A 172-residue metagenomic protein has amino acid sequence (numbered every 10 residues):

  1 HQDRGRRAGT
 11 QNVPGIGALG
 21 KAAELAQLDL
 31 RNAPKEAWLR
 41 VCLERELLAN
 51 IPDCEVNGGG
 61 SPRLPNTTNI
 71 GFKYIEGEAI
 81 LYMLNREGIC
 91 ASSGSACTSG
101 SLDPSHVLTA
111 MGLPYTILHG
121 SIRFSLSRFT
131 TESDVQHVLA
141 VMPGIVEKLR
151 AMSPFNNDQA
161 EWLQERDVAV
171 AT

Functional and structural regions predicted by a protein language model:
H1-A33: Conserved core segment of the aminotransferase class I/II
H1-Q2, N12, A23, L43 (+3 more regions): Glycine-rich beta-alpha junction loops
T10, L48-A49, G60-R63, G100 (+1 more regions): Solvent-exposed alpha-helices and their adjacent loops that cap or buttress functional pockets in soluble metabolic
V13-E24, E44, L48, L81 (+4 more regions): Predominant activation on well-ordered alpha-helical scaffold segments within soluble catalytic domains
G15, L28, S99, D103-T172: PLP-dependent enzyme catalytic core of the Aspartate aminotransferase-like
Q27-I80, R86: Conserved PLP-dependent catalytic core of the aminotransferase class-I/II
T68-R123: Conserved C-terminal alpha-helix-loop-beta "cap" of PLP-dependent enzymes that closes/shapes the active-site mouth
